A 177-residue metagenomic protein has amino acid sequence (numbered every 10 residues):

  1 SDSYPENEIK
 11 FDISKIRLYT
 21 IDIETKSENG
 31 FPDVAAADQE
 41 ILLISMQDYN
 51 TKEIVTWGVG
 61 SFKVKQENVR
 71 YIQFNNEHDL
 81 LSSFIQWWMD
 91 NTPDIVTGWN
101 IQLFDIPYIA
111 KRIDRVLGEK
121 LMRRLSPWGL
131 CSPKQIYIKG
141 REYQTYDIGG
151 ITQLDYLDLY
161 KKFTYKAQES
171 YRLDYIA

Functional and structural regions predicted by a protein language model:
S1-I95: DnaQ-like (DEDDh/DEDDy) 3′-5′ exonuclease domain used for proofreading and 3′-end trimming on nucleic acids
E6, A35-A37, A110, A167 (+1 more regions): A sequence-composition feature that detects small, non-aromatic residues
D22, D155, A177: A residue-level signal for conserved active-site and pocket-lining positions in enzyme catalytic cores
W57-A167: Conserved DEDDh/DEDDy metal-dependent 3′-5′ exonuclease domain
L173-Y175: Surface-exposed loop and adjacent secondary-structure segments within mature catalytic domains
